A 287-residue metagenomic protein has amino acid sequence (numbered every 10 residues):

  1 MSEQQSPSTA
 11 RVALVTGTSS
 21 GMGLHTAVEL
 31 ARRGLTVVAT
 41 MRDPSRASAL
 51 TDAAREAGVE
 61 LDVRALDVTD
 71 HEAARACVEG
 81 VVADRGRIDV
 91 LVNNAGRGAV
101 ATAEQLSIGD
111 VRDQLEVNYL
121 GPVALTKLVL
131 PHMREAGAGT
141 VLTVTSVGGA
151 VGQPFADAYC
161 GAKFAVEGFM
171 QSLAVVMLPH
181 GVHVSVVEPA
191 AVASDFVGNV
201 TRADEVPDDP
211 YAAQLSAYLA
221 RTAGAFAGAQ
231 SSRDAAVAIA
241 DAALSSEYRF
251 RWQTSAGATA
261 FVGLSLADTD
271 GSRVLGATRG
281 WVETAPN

Functional and structural regions predicted by a protein language model:
S19-G21: Conserved glycine-rich cofactor-binding loop
A65-A76, I108: The beta1-alpha1 cofactor-binding region of Rossmann-like NAD(H)/NADP(H)-dependent oxidoreductases
T102-A103, S107-R112: Substrate-binding pocket helix/loop in short-chain dehydrogenase/reductase
L106, G152-C160, S172: Active-site loop-to-helix junction immediately N-terminal to the catalytic Tyr of the SDR YXXXK motif in Rossmann-fold
T126, A162: Active-site helix of classical SDR
S146: Residue(s) in the substrate-gating loop at a strand-loop-helix junction that position the organic substrate next
V176-Y248: SDR active-site lid
